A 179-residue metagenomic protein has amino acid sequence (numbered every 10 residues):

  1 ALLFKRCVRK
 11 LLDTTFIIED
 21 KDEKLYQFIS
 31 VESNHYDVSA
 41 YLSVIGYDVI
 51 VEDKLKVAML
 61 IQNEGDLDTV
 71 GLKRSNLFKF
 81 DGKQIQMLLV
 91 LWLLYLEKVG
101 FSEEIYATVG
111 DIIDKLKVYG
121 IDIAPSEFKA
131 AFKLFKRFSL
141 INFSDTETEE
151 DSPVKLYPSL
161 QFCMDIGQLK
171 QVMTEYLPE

Functional and structural regions predicted by a protein language model:
A1-E64: Eukaryotic partner-binding/assembly regions in large regulatory complexes
F16-Y26, G100-L116: Short acidic, hydrophobic short linear motifs in intrinsically disordered regions
Y26, K79, K98-E104, Y119-S126 (+1 more regions): Short acidic, glycine/proline-enriched loop segments that cap or flank alpha-helices
S33-V38, I121-R137: Short amphipathic alpha-helical interaction segments
V44-V51, F132, K136-T148: A short, conserved structural fragment
K56-L60, F138, N142-G167: Accessory beta->alpha helical hairpin/"wing" motif in late/C-terminal subdomains of nucleic-acid enzymes
L67-E103: Short alpha-helical segments that sit at the start of domains
T69-F78, P158-E179: Short, amphipathic alpha-helical interaction segments positioned at domain boundaries
